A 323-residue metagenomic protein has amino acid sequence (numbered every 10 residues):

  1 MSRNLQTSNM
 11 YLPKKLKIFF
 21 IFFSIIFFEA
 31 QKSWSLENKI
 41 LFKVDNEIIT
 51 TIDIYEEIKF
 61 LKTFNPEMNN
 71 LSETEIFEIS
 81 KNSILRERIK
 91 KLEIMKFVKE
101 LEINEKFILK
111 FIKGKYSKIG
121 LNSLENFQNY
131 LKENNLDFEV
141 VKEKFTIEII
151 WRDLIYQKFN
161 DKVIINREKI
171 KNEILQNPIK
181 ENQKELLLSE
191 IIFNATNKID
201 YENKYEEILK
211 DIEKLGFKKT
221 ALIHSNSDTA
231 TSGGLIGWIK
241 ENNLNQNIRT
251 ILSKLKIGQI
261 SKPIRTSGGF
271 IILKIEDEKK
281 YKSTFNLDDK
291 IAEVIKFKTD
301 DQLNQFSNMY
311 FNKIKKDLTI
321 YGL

Functional and structural regions predicted by a protein language model:
M1-N82, N197, I320-L323: Short, low-structural-confidence N-terminal segments
L71-L323: Peptidyl-prolyl cis-trans isomerase
